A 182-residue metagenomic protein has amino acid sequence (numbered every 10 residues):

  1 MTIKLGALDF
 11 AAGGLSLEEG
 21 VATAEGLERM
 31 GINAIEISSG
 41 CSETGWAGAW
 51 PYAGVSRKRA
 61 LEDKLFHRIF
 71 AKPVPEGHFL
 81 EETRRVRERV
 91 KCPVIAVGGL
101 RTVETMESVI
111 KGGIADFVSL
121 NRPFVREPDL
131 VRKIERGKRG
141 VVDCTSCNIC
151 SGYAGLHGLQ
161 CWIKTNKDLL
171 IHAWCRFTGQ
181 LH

Functional and structural regions predicted by a protein language model:
M1-H182: Flavin-dependent oxidoreductase catalytic cores
